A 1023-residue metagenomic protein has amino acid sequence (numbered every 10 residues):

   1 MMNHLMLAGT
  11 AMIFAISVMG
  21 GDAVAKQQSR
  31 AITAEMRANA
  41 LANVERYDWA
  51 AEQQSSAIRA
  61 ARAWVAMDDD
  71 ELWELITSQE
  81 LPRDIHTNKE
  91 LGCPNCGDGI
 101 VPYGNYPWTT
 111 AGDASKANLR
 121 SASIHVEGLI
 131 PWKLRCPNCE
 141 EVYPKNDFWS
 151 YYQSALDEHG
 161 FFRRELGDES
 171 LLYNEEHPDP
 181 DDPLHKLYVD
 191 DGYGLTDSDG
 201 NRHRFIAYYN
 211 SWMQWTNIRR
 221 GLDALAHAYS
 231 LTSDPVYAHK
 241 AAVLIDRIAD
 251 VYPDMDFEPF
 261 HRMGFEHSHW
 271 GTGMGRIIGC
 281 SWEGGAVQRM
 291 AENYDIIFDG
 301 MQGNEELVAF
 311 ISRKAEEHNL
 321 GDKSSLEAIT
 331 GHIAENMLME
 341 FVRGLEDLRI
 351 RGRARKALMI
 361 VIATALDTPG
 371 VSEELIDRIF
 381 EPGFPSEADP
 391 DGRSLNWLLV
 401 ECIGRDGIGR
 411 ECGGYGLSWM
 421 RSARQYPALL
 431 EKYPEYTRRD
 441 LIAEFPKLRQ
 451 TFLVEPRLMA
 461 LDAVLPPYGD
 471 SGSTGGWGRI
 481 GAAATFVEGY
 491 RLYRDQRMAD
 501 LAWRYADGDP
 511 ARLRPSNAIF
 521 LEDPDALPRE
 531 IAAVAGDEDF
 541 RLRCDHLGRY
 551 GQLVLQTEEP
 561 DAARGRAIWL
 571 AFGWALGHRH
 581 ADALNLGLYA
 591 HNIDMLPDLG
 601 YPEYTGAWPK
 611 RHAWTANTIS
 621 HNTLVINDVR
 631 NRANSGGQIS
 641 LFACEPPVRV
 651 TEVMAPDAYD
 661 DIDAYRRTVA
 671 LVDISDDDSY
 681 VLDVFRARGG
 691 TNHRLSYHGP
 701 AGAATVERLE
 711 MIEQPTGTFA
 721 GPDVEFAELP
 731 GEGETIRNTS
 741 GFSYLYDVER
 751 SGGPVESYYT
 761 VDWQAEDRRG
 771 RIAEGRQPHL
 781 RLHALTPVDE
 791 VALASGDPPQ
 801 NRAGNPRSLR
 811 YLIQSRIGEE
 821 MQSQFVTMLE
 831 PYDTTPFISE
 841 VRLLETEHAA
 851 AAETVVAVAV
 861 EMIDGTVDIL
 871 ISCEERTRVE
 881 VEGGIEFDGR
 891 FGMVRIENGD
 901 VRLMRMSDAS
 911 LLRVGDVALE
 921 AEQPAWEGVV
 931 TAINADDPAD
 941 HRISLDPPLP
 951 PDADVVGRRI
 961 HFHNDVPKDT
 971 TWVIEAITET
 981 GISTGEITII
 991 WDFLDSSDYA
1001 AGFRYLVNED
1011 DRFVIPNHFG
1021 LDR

Functional and structural regions predicted by a protein language model:
A8-S17: Bacterial N-terminal signal peptides
S123-N210: Long, low-complexity, polar/charged, intrinsically disordered or flexibly structured peripheral segments
Y209-L453, M459: Aromatic-lined, polymer-binding surfaces characteristic of secreted/periplasmic polysaccharide-degrading enzymes
R410, G414-D594, E819, A849-A850 (+2 more regions): Carbohydrate-active enzyme catalytic cores, enriched for enzymes that act on polyanionic acidic polysaccharides
A502-A727, E819-S823, T827-T835, R842-A850: Catalytic and substrate-binding regions of extracellular carbohydrate-active enzymes, especially polysaccharide lyases
H698-Q777: Polysaccharide-binding surfaces and accessory modules of carbohydrate-active proteins
S757-I863: Beta-strand-rich recognition/accessory modules
L812-Q824, E830-R1023: Non-catalytic terminal regions with compositionally biased, polar/charged low complexity
